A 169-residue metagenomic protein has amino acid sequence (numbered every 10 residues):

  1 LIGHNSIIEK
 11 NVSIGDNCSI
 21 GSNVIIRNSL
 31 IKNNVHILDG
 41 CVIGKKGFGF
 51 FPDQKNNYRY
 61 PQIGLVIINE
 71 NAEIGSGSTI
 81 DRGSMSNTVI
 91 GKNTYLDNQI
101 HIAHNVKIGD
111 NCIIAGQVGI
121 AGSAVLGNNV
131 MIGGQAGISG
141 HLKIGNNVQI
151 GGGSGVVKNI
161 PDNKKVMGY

Functional and structural regions predicted by a protein language model:
L1-S22: Right-handed parallel beta-helix
S19-Y169: Glycine-rich hexapeptide-repeat left-handed beta-helix
